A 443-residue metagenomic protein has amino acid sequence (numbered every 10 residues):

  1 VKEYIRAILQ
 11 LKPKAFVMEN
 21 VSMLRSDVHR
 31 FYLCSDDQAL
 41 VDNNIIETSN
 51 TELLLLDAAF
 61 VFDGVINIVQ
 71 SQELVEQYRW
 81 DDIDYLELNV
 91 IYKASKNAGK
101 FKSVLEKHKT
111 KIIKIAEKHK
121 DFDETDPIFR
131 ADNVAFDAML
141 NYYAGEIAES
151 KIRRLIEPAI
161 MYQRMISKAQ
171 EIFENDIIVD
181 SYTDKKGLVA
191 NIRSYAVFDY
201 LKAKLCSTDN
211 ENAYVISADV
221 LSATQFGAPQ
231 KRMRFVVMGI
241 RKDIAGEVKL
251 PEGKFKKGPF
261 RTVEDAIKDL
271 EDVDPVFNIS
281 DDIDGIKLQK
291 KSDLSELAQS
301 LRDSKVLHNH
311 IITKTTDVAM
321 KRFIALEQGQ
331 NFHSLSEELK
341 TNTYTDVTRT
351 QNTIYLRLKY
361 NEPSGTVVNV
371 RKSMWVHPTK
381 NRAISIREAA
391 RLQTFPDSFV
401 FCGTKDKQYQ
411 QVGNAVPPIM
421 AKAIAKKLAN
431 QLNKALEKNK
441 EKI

Functional and structural regions predicted by a protein language model:
V1, K12-V17, V21, S26: Proline-aspartate-enriched helix->loop->beta-strand connector
V1-P13, V41-L54, A58-G64, L74 (+2 more regions): Glycine-rich S-adenosyl-L-methionine
V17, S22, E211-T224: Conserved S-adenosyl-L-methionine
S26-N50, L201, K231: Short, electropositive alpha-helical surface patch
N43, S49-E146, K231-S280: Flexible, glycine-/basic-rich loop-and-beta segments that form/coincide with the SAM-dependent methyltransferase
H119-A159, F260, L270-I443: C-terminal target-recognition/interaction regions appended to catalytic cores
R193-D209: Short alpha-helix
F226-Q230: Short glycine-biased active-site loop of nucleotidyltransferases that positions the nucleotide triphosphate and helps
